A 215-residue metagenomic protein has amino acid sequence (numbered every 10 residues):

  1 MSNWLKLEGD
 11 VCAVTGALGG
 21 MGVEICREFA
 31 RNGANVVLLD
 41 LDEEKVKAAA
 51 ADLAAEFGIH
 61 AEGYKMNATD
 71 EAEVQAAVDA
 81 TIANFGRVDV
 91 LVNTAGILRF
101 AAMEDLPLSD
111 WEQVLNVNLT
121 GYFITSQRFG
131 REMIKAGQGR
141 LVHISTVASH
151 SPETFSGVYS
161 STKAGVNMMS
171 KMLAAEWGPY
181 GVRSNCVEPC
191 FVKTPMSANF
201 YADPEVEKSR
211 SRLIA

Functional and structural regions predicted by a protein language model:
W4-V37: Canonical Rossmann dinucleotide-binding motif of NAD(H)/NADP(H)-dependent dehydrogenases/reductases, specifically
N32-A49: Conserved glycine-rich Rossmann-like NAD(P)H-binding loop of the short-chain dehydrogenase/reductase
L98, L106, P152-S160, M172: Active-site loop-to-helix junction immediately N-terminal to the catalytic Tyr of the SDR YXXXK motif in Rossmann-fold
A102-M103, P107-L115, R210: Substrate-binding pocket helix/loop in short-chain dehydrogenase/reductase
S126, T162, S170: Active-site helix of classical SDR
R131, A175-P179: Alpha-helical segment proximal to the catalytic Tyr-Lys
T146: Residue(s) in the substrate-gating loop at a strand-loop-helix junction that position the organic substrate next
